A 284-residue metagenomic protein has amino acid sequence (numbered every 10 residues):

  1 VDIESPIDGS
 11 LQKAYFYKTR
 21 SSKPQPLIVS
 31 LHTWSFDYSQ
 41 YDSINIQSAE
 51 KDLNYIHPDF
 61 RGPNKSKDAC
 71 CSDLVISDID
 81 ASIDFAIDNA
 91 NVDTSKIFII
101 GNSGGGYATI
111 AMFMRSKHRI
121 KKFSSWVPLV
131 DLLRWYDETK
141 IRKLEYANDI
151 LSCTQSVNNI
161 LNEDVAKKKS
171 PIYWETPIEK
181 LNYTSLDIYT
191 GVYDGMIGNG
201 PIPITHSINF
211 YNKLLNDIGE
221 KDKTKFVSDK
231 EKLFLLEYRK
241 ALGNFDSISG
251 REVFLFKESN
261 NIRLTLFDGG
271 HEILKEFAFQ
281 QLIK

Functional and structural regions predicted by a protein language model:
V1-S22: N-terminal cap/lid segment of alpha/beta-hydrolase-fold proteins
K23-Q25, S30-D68, M196: Short substrate-entry loop that stabilizes the transition state in hydrolases
L27-L31, N54-D59, F98-I100, K122-V127 (+2 more regions): Structural recognition of the beta-strand scaffold that forms the well-ordered cores of secreted hydrolase catalytic
F36, I87-N89, T94-K143: Primarily recognizes the serine-hydrolase "nucleophile elbow" in alpha/beta-hydrolase and SGNH/GDSL folds
Q40, K121-K122, P128-L129, L133-K180 (+1 more regions): Mobile cap/lid helix-loop segments that gate and shape the active-site cleft of serine hydrolases
C70-A90: Alpha/beta-hydrolase active-site loop
K169, E179-L186, E258-I262: Short, proline-enriched alpha-helix->beta-strand connector loops that line the catalytic pocket of alpha/beta-hydrolase
Y189, G195-G198, T205-K284: C-terminal catalytic histidine-bearing segment of alpha/beta-hydrolase fold enzymes
